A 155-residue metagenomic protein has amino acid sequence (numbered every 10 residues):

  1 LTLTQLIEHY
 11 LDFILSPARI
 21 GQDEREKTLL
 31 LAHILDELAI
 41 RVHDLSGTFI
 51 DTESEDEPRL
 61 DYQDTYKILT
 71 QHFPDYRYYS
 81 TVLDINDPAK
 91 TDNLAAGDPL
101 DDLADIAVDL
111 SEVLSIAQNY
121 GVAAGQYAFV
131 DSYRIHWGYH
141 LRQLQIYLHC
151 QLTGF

Functional and structural regions predicted by a protein language model:
T2-D61: N-terminal interaction modules that seed assembly of large macromolecular complexes
Q5-L6, T81-D84, D101-A107: Helix-boundary capping/turn motifs
A32-A39, Y66, T70, L100 (+4 more regions): Generic structural concept
L38-L45, D75-N86: Short, compositionally biased low-complexity segments
F49, Y62, S80-L83, P99-L100: Structured binding/interaction patches within domain cores
E57-Y79: Alpha-helical segments in soluble extracytoplasmic regions
T81-L94, Q118-N119: Short, charged/polar, low-complexity loop and linker segments that flank or interrupt alpha-helical bundles
L94-G97, D105, D109-F155: Acidic, proline/glycine-rich low-complexity IDRs
